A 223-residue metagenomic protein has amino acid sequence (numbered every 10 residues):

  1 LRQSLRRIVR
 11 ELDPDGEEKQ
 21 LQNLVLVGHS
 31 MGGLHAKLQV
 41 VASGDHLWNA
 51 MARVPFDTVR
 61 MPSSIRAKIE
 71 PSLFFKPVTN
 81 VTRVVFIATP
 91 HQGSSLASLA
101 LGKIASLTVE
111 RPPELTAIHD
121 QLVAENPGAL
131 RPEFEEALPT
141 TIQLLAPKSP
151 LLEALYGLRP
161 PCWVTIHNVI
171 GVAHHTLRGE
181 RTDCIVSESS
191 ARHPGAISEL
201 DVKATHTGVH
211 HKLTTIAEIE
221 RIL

Functional and structural regions predicted by a protein language model:
L1-L138, D183: Serine-dependent carboxylesterase/thioesterase catalytic core of lipase-like alpha/beta-hydrolase/SGNH enzymes
L101-S106, T116-L223: C-terminal catalytic-base region of ester-bond hydrolases, centering on the histidine of the charge-relay
